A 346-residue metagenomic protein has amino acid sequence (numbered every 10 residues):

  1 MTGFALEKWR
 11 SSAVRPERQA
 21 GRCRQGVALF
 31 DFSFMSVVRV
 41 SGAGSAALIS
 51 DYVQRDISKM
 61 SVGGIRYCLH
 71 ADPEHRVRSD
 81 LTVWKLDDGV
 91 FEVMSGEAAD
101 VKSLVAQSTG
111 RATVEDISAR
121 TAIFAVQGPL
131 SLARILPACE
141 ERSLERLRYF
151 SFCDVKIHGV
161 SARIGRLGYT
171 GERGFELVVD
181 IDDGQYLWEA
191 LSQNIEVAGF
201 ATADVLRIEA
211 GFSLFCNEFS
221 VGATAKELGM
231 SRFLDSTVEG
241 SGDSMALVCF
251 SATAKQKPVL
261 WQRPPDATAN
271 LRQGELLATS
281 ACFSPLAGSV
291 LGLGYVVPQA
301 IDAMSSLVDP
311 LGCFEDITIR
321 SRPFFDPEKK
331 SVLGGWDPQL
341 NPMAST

Functional and structural regions predicted by a protein language model:
M1-A71, R76-R78, Q339-T346: Acidic, proline/glycine-enriched N-terminal capping motif
M1-S11, V83-T346: Conserved, structured C-terminal
